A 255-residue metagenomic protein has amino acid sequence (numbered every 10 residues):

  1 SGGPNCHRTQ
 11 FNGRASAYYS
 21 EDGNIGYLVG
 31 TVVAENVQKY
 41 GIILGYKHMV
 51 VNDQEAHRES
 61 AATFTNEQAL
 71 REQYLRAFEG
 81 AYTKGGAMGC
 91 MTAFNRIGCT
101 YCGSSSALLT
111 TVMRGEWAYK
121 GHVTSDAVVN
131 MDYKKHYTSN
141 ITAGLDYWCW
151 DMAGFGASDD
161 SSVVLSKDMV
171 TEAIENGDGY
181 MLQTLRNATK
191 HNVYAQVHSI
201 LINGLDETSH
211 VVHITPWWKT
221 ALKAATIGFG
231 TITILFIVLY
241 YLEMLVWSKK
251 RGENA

Functional and structural regions predicted by a protein language model:
S1-A255: Glycoside hydrolase catalytic-domain context in secreted enzymes
